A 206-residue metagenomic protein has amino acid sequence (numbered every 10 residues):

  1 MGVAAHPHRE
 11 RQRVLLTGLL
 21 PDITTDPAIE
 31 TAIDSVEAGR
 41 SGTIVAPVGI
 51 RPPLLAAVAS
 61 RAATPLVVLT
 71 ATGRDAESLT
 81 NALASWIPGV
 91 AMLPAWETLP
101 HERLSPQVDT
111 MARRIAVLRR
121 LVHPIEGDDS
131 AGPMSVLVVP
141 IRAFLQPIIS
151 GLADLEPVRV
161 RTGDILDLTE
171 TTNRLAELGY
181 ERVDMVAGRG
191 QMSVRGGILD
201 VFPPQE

Functional and structural regions predicted by a protein language model:
G2-E206: ASCE RecA-like P-loop NTPase motor cores that couple ATP hydrolysis to mechanical translocation on nucleic acids
